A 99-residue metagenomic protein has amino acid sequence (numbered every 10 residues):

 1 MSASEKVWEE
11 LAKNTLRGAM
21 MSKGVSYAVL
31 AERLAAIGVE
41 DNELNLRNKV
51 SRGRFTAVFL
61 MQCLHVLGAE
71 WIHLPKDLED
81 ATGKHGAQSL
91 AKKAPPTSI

Functional and structural regions predicted by a protein language model:
M1-S26: A short, Lys/Arg-rich alpha-helix, primarily the initiator
E5-K6, L74-I99: Short, charged recognition helix plus adjacent turn of helix-turn-helix-like nucleic-acid-binding domains
L30-L34: Short alpha-helical "recognition helix" segments of helix-turn-helix
A36-R54: Recognition helix of helix-turn-helix/homeodomain-like DNA-binding domains that insert into the DNA major groove
T56-H73: DNA major-groove recognition helix of helix-turn-helix/homeodomain DNA-binding modules
